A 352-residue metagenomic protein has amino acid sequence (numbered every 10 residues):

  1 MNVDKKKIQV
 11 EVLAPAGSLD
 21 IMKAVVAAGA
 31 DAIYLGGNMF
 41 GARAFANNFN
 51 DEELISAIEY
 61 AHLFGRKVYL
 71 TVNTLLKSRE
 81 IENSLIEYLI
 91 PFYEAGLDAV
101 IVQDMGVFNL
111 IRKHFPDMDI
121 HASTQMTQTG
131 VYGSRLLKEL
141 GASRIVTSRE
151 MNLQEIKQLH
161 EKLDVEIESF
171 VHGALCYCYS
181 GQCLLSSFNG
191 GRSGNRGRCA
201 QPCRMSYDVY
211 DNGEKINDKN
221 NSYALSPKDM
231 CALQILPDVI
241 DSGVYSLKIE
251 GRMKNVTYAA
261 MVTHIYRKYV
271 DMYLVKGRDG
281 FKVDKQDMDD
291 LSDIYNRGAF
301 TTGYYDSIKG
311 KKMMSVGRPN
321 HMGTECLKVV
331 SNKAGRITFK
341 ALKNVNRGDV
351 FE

Functional and structural regions predicted by a protein language model:
M1-A28, A32-M39, R43, I58 (+5 more regions): Surface-exposed amphipathic alpha-helical tracts and adjacent flexible/coil segments at the periphery of soluble enzymes
A46-I55: Aromatic- and glycine-enriched glycan-recognition loops and surfaces that form the carbohydrate-binding subsites
G106-V107: Alpha-helix capping/helix-boundary segments
I111: RNase H-like DDE/DDD metal-dependent nuclease/strand-transfer catalytic core used by mobile genetic elements
T127: Beta/alpha (TIM)-barrel catalytic core signal, keyed to glycine-rich beta->alpha loops juxtaposed to Asp/Glu that bind
V131-Y132: Conserved nucleotide-cofactor-binding alpha/beta core module
